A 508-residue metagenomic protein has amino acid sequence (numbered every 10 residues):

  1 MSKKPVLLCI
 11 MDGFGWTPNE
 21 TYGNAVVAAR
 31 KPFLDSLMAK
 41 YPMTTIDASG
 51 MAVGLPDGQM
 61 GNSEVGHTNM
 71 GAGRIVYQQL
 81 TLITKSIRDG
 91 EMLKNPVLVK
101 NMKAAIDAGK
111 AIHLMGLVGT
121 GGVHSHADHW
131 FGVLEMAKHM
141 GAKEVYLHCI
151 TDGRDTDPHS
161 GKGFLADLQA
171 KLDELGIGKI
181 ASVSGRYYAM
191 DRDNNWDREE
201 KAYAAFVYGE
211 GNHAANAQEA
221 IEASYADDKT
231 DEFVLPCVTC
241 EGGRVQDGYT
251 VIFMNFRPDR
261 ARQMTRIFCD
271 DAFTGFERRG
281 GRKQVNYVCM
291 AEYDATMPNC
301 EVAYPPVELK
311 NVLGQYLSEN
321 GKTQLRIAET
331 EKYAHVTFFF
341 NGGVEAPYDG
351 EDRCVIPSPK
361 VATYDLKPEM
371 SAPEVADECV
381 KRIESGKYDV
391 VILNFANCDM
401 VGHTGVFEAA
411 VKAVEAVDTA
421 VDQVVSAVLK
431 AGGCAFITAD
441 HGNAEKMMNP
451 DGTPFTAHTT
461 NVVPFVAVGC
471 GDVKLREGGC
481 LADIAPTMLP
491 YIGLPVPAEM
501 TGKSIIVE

Functional and structural regions predicted by a protein language model:
M1-E508: Feature captures the catalytic ectodomains and active-site-proximal regions of enzymes that hydrolyze or transfer
